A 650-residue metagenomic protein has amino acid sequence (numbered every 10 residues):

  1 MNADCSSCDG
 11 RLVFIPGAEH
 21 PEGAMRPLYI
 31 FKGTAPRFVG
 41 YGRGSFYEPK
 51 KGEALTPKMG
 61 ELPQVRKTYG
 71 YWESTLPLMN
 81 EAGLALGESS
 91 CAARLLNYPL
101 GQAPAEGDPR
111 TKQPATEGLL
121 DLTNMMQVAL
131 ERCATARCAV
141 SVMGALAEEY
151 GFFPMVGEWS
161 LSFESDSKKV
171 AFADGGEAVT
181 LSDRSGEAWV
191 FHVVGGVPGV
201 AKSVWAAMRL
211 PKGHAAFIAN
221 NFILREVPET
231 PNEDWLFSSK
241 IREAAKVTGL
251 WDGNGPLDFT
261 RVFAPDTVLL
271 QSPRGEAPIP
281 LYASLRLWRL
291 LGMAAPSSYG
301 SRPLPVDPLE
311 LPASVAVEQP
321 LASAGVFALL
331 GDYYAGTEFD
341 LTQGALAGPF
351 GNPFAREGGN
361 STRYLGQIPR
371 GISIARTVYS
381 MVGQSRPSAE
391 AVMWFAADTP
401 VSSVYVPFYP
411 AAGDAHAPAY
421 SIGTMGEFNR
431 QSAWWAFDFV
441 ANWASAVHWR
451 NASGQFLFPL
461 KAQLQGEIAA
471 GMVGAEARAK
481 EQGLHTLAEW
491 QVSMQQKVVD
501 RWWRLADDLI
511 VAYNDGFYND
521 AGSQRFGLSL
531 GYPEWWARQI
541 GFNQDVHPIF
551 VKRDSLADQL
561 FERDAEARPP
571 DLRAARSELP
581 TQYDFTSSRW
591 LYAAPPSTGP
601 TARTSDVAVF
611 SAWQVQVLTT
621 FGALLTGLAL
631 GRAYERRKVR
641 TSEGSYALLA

Functional and structural regions predicted by a protein language model:
M1-D121, V142-V317, L321: A contiguous strand-loop segment
M126-R132: Short, well-ordered beta-strand elements within core beta-sheets of diverse protein domains
R132-V140: Short, charged, surface-exposed loops that flank catalytic or proteolytic processing sites
N254-K461: Structured mid-domain segments that build the active-site/substrate or prosthetic-cofactor binding neighborhood
A397-V401, P410-Y592: Charged low-complexity "KEKE/polyampholyte" interaction tracts
P600-L618: Extracellular juxtamembrane-to-transmembrane boundary of type I single-pass membrane glycoproteins
A623-R636: Single-pass type I membrane-protein transmembrane alpha-helix
K638-A650: Cytoplasmic C-terminal tails of single-pass
